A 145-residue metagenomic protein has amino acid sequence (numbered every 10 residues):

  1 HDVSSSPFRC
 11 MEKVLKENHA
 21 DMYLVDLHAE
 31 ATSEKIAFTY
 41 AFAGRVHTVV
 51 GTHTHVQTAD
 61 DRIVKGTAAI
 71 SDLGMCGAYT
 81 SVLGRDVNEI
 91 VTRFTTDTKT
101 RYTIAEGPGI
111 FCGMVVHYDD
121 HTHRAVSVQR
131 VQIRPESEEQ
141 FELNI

Functional and structural regions predicted by a protein language model:
H1-D2, A31-S33: Short, small-residue-enriched loops and turns at beta-alpha junctions that line or gate enzyme active sites
H1-M22: Binuclear metal-dependent hydrolase catalytic cores centered on His/Asp/Glu-rich metal-binding motifs
H1-S4, T80-V82, E136-E142: A short, polar/proline- and glycine-enriched secondary-structure boundary/capping micro-motif
K16, A20-M22, K65, H121-S127: Beta-strand-turn-beta hairpins that frame and shape the catalytic cleft of phosphate-ester-processing enzymes
H19-L27, R45-V49: Short beta-strand/loop segments at the ligand-binding rim of alpha/beta enzyme cores
L24, H53, V116: Divalent metal-coordination and catalytic microenvironments
T32-I104: Conserved beta-sheet core of the metallophosphoesterase superfamily
I90-I145: A short C-terminal boundary segment appended to hydrolase-like catalytic domains
